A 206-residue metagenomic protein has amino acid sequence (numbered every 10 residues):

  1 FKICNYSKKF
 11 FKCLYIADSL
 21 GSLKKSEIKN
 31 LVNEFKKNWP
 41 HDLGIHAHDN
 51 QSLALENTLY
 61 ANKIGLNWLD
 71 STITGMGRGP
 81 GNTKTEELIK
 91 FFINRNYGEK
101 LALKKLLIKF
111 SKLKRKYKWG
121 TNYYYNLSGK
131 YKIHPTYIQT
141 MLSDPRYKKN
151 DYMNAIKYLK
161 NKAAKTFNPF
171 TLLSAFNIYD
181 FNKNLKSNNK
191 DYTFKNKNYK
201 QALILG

Functional and structural regions predicted by a protein language model:
F1-T193: Catalytic cores and adjacent flexible loops of soluble metabolic enzymes that perform enolate/carbanion chemistry on
N198-Q201: Phosphate-coordination loops involved in phosphoryl transfer and adenosine-cofactor binding
I204-G206: Conserved N-terminal Rossmann-fold NAD(P)-binding element of oxidoreductases
